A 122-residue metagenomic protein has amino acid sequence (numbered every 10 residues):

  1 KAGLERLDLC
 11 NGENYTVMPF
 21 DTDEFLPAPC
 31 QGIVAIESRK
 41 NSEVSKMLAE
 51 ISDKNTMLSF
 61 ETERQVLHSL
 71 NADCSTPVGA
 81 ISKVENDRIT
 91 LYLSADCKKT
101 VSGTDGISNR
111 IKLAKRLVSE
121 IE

Functional and structural regions predicted by a protein language model:
K1-E122: Small-molecule-sensing regulatory modules
